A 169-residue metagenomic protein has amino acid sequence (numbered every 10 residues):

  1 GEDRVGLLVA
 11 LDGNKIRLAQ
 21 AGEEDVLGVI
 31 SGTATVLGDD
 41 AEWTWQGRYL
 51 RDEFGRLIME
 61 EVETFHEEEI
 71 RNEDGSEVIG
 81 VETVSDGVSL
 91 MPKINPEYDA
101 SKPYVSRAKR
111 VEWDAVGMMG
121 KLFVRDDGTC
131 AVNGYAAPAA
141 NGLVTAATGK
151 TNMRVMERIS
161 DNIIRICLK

Functional and structural regions predicted by a protein language model:
G1-K169: Extracellular receptor-binding modules and their adjoining Ser/Thr/Gly/Asp/Asn-rich linkers
